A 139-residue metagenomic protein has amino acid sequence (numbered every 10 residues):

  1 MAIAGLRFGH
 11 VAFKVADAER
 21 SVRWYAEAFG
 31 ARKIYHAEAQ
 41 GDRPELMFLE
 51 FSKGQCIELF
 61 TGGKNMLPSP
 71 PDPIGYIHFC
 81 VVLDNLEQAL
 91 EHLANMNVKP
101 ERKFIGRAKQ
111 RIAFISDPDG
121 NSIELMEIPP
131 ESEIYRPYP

Functional and structural regions predicted by a protein language model:
M1-F8, R32-C80, E91-S116, I128-P139: Vicinal oxygen chelate
S21-A26, L93, G120: Conserved active-site tyrosine of GNAT-family acetyltransferases
S122-L125: Short glycine-/small-residue motifs
